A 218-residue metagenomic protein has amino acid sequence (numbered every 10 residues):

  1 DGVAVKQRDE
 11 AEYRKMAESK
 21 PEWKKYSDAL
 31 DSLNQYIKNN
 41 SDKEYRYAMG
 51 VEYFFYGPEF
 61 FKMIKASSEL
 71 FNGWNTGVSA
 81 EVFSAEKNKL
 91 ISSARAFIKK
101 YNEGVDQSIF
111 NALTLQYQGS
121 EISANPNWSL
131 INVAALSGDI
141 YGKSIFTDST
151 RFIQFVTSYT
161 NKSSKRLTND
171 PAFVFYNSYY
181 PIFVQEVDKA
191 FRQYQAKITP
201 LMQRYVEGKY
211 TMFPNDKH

Functional and structural regions predicted by a protein language model:
D1-H218: Terminal presequence/propeptide segments associated with secretion/organelle targeting and zymogen/polyprotein
